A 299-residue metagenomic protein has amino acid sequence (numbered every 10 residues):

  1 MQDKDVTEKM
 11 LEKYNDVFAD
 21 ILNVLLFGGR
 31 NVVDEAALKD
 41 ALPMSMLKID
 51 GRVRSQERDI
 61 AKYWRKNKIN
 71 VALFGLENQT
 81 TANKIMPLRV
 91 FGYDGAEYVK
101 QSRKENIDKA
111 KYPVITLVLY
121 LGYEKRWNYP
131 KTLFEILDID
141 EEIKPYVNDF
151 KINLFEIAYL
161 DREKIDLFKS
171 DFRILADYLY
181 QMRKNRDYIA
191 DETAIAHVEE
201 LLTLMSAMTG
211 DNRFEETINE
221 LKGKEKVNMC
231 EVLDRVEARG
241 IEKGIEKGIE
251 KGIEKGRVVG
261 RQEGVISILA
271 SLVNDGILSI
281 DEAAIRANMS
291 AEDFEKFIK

Functional and structural regions predicted by a protein language model:
M1-K299: Elongated, amphipathic alpha-helical interaction scaffolds
